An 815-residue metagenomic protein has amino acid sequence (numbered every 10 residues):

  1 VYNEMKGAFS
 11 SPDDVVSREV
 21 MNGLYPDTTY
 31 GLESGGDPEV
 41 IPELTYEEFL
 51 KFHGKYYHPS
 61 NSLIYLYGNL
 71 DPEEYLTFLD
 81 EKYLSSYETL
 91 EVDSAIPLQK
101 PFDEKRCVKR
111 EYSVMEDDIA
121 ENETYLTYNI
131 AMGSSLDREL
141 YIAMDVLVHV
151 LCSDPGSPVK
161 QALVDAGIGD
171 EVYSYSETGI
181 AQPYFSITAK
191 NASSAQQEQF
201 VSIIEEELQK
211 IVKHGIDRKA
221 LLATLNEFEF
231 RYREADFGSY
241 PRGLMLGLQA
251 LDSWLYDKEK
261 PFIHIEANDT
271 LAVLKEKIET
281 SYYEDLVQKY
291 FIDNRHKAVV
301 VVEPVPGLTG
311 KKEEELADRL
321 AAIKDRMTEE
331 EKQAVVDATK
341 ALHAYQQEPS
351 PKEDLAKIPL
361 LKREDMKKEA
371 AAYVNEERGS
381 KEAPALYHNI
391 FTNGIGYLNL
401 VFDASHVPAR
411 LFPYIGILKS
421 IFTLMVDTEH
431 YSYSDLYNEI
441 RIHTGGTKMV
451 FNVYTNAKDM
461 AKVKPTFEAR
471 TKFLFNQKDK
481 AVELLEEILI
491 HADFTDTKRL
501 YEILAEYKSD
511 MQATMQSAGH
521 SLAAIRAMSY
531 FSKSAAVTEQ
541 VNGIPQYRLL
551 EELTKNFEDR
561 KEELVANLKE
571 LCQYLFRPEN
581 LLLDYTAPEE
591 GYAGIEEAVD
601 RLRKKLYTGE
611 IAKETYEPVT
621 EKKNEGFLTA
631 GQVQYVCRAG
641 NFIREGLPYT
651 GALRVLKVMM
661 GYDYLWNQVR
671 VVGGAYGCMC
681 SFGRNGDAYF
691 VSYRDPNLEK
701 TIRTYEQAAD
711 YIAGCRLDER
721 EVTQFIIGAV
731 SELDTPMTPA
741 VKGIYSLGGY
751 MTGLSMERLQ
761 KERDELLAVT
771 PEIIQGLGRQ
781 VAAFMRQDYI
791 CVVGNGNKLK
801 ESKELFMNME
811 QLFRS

Functional and structural regions predicted by a protein language model:
V1-F52, I142-D145, H149-A162, D170-S174 (+6 more regions): Acidic/histidine-enriched segments that form metal/cofactor-coordinating and catalytic pocket/exosite environments
N3-M21, T28, E39-L44, L63-L66 (+12 more regions): Non-catalytic accessory/assembly modules
G68, T224-N389, V401, Q512-P618 (+3 more regions): C-terminal regions of mature proteins
G68-P72, M132-S135, T188-Q196, L208 (+9 more regions): A generic structural motif
D118-T127, S135-D137, Q161, K368-P413 (+2 more regions): Active-site-adjacent "gating/activation" loops or surface patches in catalytic cores
T127-M132, C152-N191, G445-Y454, A639-N641 (+1 more regions): A structural supersecondary motif
E139-L151, G394-E439, E483-E486, P648-M660 (+1 more regions): Active/ligand-binding-proximal structured segments within catalytic/core domains that scaffold catalytic residues
